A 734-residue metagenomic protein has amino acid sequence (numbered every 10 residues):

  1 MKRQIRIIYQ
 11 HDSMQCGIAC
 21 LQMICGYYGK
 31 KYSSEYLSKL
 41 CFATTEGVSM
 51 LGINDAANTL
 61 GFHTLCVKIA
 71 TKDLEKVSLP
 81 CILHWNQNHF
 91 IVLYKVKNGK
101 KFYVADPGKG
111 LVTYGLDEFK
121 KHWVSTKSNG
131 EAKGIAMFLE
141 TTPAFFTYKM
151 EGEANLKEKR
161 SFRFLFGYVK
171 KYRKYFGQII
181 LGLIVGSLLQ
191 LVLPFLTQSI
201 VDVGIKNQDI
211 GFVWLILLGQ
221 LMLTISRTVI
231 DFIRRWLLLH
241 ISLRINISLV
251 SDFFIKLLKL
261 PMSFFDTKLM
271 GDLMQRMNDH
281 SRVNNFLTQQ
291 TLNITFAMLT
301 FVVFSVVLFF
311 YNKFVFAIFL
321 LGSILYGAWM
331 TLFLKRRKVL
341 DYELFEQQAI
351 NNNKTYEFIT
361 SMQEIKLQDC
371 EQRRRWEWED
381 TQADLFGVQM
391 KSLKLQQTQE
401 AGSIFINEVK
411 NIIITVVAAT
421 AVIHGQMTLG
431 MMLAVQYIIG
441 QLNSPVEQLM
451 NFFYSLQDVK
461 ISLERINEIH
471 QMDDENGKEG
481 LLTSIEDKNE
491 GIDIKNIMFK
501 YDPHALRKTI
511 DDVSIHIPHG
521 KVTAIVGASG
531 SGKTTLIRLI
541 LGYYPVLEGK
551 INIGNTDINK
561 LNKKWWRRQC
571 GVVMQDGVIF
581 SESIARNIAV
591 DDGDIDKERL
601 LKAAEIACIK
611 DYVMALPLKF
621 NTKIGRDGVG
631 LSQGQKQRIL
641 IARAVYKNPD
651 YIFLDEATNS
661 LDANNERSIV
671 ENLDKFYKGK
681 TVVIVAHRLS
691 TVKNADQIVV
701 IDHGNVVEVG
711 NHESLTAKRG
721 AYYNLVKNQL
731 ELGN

Functional and structural regions predicted by a protein language model:
M1-C66, D73-L79, W85-Q87: Cysteine-nucleophile protease catalytic domains, especially the papain-like/related folds used in DUB/UBL proteases
C41-V48, L74-N86, F90-Q178, G182: Noncatalytic regulatory segments and standalone regulatory/sensor domains
F176-I230, L237, F309-F314, G425 (+1 more regions): Transmembrane helix-loop-helix hairpins at lipid-water interfaces of multipass membrane proteins, especially the type-1
I216-R227, D231, N293-Y342, I414-M427 (+1 more regions): Transmembrane helices of ABC transporter permease
M262-S263, Q275-L287, T291, R336-N353 (+5 more regions): An intracellular "coupling" helix at the cytosolic face of ABC transporter transmembrane type-1 domains
Q347, K366-C370, K394, I438-I469: Cytosolic ends of transmembrane helices, especially the final helix of ABC transmembrane type-1 domains
I485-N734: ABC-type nucleotide-binding domain
